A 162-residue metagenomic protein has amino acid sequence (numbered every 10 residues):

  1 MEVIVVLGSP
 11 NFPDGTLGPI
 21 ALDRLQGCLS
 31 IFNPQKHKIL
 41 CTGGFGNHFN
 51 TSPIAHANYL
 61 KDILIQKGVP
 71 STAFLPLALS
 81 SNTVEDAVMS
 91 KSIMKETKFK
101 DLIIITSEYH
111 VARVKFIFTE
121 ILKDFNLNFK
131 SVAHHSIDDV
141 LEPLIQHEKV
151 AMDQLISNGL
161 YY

Functional and structural regions predicted by a protein language model:
M1-Q146, V150-A151, L155-I156: A structural signal for short, hydrophobic/glycine-enriched beta-strand patches
N158-Y162: Extended, charge-rich low-complexity interaction segments
